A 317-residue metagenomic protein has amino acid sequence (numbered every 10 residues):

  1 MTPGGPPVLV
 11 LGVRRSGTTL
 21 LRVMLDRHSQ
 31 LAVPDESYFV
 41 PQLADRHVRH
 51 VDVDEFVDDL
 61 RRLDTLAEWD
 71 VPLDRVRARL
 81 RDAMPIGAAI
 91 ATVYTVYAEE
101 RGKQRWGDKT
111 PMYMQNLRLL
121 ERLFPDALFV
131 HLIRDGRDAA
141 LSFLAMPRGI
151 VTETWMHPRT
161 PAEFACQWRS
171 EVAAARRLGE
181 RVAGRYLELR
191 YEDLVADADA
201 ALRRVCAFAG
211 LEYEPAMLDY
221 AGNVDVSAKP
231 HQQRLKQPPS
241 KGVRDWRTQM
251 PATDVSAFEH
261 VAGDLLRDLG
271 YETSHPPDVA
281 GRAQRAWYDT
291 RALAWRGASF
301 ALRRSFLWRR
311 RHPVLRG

Functional and structural regions predicted by a protein language model:
M1-L9, R81, L144-P147, V151-E153 (+4 more regions): PAPS-dependent sulfotransferases, especially Golgi type II membrane carbohydrate sulfotransferases
L9, L20, F39, L128 (+1 more regions): Amphipathic alpha-helical recognition patches that constitute DNA-binding helices
G12-V13: P-loop (Walker A) phosphate-binding loop of NTP-binding proteins
T19-Q30: A conserved segment at the C-terminal end of the G1
M24, A89-V96, L119, A174 (+4 more regions): Amphipathic alpha-helical segments that form well-ordered structural scaffolds and often line/cohere around active
S29-A32, L128: Catalytic donor-sugar/metal-binding loop of nucleotide-sugar-dependent glycosyltransferases
A32-K109, Y113-N116, L123, G149-M156: PAPS-dependent sulfation machinery
R46, H50, Y97-L218, N223-S240: PAPS-dependent sulfotransferase catalytic domain
